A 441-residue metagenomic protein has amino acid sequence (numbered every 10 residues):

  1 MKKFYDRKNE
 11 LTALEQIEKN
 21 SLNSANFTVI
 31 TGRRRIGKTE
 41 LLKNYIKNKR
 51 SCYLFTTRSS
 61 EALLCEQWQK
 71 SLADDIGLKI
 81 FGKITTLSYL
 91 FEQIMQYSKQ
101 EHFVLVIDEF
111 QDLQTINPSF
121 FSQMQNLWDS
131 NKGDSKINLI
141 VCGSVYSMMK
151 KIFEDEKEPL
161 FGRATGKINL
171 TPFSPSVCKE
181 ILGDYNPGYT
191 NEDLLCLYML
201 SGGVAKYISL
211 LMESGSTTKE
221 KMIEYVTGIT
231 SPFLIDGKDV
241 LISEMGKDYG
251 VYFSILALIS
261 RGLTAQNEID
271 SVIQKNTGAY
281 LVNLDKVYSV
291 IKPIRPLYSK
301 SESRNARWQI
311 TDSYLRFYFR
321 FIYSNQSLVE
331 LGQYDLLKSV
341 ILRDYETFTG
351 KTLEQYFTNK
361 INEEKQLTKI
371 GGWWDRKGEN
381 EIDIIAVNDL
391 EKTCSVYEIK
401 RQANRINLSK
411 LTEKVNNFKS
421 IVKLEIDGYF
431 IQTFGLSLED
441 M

Functional and structural regions predicted by a protein language model:
M1-S339: Phosphate-binding site recognition
R304-M441: A cross-kingdom feature that marks ATP-driven nucleic-acid transaction machinery
